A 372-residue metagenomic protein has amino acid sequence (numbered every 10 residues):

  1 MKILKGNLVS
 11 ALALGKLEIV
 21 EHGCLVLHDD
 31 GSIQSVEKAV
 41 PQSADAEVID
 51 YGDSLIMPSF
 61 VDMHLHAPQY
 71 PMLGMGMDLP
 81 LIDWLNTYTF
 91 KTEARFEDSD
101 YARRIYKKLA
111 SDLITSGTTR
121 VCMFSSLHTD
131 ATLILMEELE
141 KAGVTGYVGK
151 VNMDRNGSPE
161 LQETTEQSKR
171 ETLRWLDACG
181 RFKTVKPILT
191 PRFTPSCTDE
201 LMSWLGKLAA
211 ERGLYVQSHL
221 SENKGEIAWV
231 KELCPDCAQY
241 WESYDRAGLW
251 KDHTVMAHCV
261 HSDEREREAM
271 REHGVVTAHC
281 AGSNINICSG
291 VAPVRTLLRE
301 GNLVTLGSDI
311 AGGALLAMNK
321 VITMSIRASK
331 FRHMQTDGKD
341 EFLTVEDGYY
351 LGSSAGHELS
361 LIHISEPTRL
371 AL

Functional and structural regions predicted by a protein language model:
M1-S43, L55: N-terminal metal-binding scaffold of metallo-dependent hydrolase/deaminase domains
K2-G6, Q42-W84, K107, S111-T115: Replace "His-x-His-based motif
V26, L73-V144, S168-R181: Alpha-helical scaffold segments that flank or form the walls of functional sites
L73-A102, K150, R155-T165, N223-H253 (+2 more regions): Active-site gating loops and adjacent loop-to-helix segments of metal-dependent hydrolytic enzymes
D130-C259: Metal-coordinating catalytic core of metallo-dependent amide/deamination hydrolases
G143-V144, A209-G213, L249-D252, A269-A278 (+1 more regions): Glycine-enriched alpha-helix->loop->beta-strand junction motifs that scaffold or abut catalytic
K224-P235, E266-R271, C288-L297, A314-K330 (+1 more regions): Histidine/acidic-residue-rich catalytic or RNA/ligand-binding cores of hydrolases and nuclease-related proteins
I362-L372: Single conserved hydrophobic/aromatic residue that forms the stacking wall/gate of nucleotide- or nucleobase-binding
